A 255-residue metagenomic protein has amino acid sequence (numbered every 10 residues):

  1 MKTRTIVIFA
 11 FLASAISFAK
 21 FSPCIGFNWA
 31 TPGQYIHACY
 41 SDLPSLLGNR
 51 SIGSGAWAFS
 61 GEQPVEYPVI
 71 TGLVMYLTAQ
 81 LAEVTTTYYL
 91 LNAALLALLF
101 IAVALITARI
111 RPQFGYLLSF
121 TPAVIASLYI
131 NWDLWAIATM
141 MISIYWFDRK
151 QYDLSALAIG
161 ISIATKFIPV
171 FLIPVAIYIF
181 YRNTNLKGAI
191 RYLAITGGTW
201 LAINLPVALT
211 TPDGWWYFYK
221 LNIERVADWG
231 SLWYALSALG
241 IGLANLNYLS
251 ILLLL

Functional and structural regions predicted by a protein language model:
M1-I144, F180-L255: Primarily membrane-embedded glycan-assembly and transfer machineries that use lipid-linked glycans
A123-A126, S143-I144, D153-Y178: Membrane-interface alpha helices of multi-pass inner-membrane proteins
